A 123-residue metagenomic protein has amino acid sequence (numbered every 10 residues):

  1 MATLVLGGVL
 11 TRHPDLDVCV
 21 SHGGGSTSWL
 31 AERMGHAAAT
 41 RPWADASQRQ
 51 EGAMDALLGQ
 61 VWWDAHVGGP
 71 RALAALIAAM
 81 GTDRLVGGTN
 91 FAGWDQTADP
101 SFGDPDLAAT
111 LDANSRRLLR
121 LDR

Functional and structural regions predicted by a protein language model:
M1-A56, R71-D83: Histidine/acidic residue-rich metal-binding segments in metalloenzymes
L16, S26, R49-Q50, W62-W63 (+2 more regions): Mid-to-C-terminal alpha-helical segments outside catalytic/metal-binding sites
A31, D45, D64-A65, Q96: Intrinsic disorder/low-complexity segments enriched in polar/charged and small flexible residues
A56-L58, W62, H66: Aromatic- and acid-rich polysaccharide-binding/catalytic face of secreted or lumenal carbohydrate-active enzymes
